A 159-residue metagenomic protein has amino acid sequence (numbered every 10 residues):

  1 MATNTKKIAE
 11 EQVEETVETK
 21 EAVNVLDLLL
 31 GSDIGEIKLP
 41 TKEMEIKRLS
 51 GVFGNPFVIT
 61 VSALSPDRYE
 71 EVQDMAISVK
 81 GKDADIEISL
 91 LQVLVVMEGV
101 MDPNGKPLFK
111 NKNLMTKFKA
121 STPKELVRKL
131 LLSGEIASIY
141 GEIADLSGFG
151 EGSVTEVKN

Functional and structural regions predicted by a protein language model:
M1-L29, G150-N159: Glycine- and charge-rich intrinsically disordered segments
A2-T3, R48-N159: Short, surface-exposed, charged amphipathic helix/loop patches that serve as local interaction elements
E14-A22, S32-K38, E70-I77, A84: Short linear motifs at secondary-structure transitions and domain/linker junctions
L26-I34, I143-L146: Generic hydrophobic, helix-prone segments enriched in Leu/Val/Ile
L30-S50: Short acidic, Pro/Gly- and aromatic-enriched capping/linker segments at domain boundaries
